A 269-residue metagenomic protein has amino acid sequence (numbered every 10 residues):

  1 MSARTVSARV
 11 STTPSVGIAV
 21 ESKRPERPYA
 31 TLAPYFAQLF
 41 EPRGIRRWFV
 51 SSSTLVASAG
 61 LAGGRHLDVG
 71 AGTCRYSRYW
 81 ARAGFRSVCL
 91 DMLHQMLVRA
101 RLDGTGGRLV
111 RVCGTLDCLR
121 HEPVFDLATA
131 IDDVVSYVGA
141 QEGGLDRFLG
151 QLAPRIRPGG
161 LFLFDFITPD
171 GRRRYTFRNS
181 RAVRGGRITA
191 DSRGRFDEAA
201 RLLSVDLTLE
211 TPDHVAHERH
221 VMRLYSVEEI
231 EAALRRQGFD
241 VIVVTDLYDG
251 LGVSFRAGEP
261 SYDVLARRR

Functional and structural regions predicted by a protein language model:
R9-A62: Conserved class I S-adenosyl-L-methionine
G63-G72: Conserved class I S-adenosyl-L-methionine
C74-C118: Class I SAM-dependent methyltransferase SAM/SAH-binding core
C118-L127: A short acidic, Gly/Pro-enriched loop at the edge of an enzyme's catalytic core that lines a small-molecule cofactor
D126-G144: A short SAM/SAH-binding and catalytic strip from SAM-dependent methyltransferases
G144-P158: A short glycine-rich, Lys/Arg-flanked "PGG" loop and its adjoining helix->strand segment in the class I
L163-A233: SAM-dependent methyltransferase
V227-R269: C-terminal lobe and adjacent flexible extensions of AdoMet/dcAdoMet transferase-like proteins
